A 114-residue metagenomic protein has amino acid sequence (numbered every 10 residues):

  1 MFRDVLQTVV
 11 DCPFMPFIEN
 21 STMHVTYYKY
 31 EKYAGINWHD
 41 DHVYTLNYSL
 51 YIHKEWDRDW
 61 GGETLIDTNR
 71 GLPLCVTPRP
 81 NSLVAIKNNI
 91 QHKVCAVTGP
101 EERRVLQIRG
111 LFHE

Functional and structural regions predicted by a protein language model:
M1-M15: Non-heme Fe(II)/2-oxoglutarate
D11-E114: Catalytic core of non-heme Fe(II) oxygenases with the double-stranded beta-helix
